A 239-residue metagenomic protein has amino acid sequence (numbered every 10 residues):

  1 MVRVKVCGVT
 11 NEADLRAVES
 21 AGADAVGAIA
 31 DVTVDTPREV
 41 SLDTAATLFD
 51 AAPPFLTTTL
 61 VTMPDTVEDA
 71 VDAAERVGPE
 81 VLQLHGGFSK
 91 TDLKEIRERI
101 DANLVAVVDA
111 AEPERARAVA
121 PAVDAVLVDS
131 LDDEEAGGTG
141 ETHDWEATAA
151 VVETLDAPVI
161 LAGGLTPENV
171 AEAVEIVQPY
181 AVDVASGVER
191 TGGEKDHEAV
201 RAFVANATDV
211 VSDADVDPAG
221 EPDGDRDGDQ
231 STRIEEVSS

Functional and structural regions predicted by a protein language model:
M1-E135, T139-H143, A147-A181, S186-S239: Conserved N-terminal beta1-alpha1 strand-loop-helix module at the mouth
